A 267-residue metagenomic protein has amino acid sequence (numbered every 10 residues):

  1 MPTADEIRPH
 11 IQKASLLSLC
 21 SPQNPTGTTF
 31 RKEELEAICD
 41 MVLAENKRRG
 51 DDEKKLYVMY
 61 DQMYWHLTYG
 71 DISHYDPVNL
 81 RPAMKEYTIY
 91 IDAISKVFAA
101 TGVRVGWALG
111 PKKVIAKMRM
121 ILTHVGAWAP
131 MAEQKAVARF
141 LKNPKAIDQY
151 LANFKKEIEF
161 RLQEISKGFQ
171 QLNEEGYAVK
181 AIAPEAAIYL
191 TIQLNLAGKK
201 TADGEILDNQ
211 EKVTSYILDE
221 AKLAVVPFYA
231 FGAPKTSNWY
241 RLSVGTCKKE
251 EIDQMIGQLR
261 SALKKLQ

Functional and structural regions predicted by a protein language model:
M1-Q267: PLP-dependent class I/II
